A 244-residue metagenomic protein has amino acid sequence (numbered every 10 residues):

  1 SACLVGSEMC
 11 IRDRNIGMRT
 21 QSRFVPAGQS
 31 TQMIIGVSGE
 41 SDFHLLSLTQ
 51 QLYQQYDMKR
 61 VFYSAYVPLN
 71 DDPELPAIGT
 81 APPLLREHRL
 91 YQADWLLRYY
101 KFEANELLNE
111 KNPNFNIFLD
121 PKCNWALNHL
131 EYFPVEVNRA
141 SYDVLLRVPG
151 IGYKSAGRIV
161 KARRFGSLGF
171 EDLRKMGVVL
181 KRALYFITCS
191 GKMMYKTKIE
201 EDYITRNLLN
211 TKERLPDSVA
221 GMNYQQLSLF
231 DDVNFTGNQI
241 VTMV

Functional and structural regions predicted by a protein language model:
S1-I11: Single conserved hydrophobic/aromatic residue that forms the stacking wall/gate of nucleotide- or nucleobase-binding
S7, M58-V67: Non-cysteine beta-strand/loop elements that form the S-adenosyl-L-methionine
I16-D42, S64-L69, L75-L84: Conserved strand-turn element in the central/C-terminal portion of the radical SAM core barrel that lines
T31, A93, I159: Conserved, mostly hydrophobic/aromatic
S38-Y53: Catalytic cores of alpha/beta
N70-P76, A81-L130: Long, low-complexity intrinsically disordered regulatory regions enriched in P/S/T/G and acidic residues that serve as
N114-V144, F170-V244: C-terminal extensions
